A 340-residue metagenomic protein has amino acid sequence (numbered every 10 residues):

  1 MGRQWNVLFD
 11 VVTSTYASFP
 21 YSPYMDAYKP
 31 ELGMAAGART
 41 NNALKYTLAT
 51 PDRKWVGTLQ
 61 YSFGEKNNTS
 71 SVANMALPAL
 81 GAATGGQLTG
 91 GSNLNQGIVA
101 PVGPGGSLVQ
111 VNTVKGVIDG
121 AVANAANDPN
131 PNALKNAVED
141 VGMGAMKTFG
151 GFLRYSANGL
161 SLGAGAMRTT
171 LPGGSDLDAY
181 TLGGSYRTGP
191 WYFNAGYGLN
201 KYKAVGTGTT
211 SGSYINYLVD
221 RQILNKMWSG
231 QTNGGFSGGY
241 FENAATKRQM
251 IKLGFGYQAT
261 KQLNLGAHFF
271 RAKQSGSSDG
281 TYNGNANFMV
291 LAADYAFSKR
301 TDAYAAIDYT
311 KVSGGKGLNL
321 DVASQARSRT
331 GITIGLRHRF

Functional and structural regions predicted by a protein language model:
M1-K66, R154-N158: Outer membrane beta-barrel
G2-Q4, T58-S62, G163-M167, N194-G198 (+4 more regions): Transmembrane beta-strands of outer-membrane beta-barrel proteins
N6-D10, G64-N68, N158, T169-L171 (+3 more regions): Structural signature of outer-membrane beta-barrel domains
V11-A17, T69-A73, V205-T209, D279 (+1 more regions): Outer-membrane beta-barrel and related beta-rich outer-membrane complex signature in Gram-negative bacteria
D26-P30, N132-A137, Q231-G239, Q274-G276 (+1 more regions): Extracytoplasmic loops and strand-loop junctions of Gram-negative outer membrane beta-barrel proteins
L59-A82, G86, N93-V99, D128-D176: Loop-centered beta-sheet repeat module
N112, V117, E139-F288: Detector for outer-membrane/organellar transmembrane beta-barrel domains, recognizing the amphipathic beta-strand
Y295-F297, A326-F340: Outer-membrane beta-barrel "beta-signal"
